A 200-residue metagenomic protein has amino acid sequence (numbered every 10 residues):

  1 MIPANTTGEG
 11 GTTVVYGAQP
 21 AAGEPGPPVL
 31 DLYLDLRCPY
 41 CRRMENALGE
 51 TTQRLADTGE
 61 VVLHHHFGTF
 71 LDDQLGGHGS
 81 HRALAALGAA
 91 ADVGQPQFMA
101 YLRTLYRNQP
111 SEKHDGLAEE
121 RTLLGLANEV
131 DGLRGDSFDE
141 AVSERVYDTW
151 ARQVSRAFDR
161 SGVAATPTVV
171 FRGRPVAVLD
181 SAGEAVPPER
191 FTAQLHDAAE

Functional and structural regions predicted by a protein language model:
M1-L75, S155, R190-E200: Extracytoplasmic thiol/disulfide redox context detector
V15-A18, A22-E24, L34, L84-A89 (+6 more regions): Generic hydrophobic/packing signal
P25-V29, E60-H65, H78-G79, F98-R103 (+2 more regions): Short amphipathic alpha-helical segments, especially helix-boundary/capping motifs
L36, R42-E120: Structural alpha/beta surface segment adjacent to cysteine/selenocysteine redox centers across thiol/disulfide enzymes
L123-L124: Feature captures outer-membrane beta-barrel proteins of Gram-negative bacteria and organelles
N128-E200: C-terminal cap of thioredoxin/glutaredoxin-like
